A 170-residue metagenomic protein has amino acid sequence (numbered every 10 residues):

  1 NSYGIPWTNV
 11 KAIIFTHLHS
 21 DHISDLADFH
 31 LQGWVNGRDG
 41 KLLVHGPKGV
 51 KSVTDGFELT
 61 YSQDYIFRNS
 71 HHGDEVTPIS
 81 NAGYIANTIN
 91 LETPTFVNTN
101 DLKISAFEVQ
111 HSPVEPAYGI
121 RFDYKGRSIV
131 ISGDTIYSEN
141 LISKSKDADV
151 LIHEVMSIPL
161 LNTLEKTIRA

Functional and structural regions predicted by a protein language model:
N1-I129: Binuclear metal-dependent hydrolase catalytic cores
Y118-G119, K125-V130, I136-A170: Cap/insert and terminal regions of metallo-dependent hydrolase folds
